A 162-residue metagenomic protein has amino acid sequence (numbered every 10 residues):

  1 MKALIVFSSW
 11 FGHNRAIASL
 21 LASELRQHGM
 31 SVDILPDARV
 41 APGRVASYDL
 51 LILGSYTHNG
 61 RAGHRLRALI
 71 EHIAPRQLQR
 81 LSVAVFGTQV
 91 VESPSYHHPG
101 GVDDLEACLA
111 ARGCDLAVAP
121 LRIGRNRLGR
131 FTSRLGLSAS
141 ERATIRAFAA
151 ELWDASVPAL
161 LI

Functional and structural regions predicted by a protein language model:
K2-R26: N-terminal beta1-alpha1 ligand-phosphate binding loop
S8-W10, D37, T88-V90: Cofactor-binding loop segments of dinucleotide-utilizing enzymes, especially the Rossmann-like FAD- and NAD(P)+-binding
G12, A41, E92: Flexible, glycine-rich phosphate/dinucleotide-binding loops and adjacent beta-alpha linkers at cofactor/substrate
A16, E24, H28, D33 (+1 more regions): FMN-binding flavodoxin-like domain, especially the glycine-rich phosphate-binding loop
L35-A41: Short acidic loop-to-helix transition motifs that present clustered carboxylates
